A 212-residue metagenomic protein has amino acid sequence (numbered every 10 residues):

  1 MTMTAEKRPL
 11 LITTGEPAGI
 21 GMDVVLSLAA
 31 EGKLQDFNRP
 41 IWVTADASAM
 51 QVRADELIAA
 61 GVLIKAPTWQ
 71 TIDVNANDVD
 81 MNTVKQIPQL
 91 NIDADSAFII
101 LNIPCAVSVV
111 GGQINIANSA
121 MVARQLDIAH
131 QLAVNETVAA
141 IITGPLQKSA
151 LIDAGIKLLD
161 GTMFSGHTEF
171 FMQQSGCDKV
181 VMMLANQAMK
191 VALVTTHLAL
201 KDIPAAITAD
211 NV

Functional and structural regions predicted by a protein language model:
T2-F164, I203-V212: Contiguous, glycine/small-aliphatic-enriched amphipathic segments in soluble metabolic enzymes
P40, A140, K179-V181, K190: Proline-centered loop/turn at the N-terminus of a beta-strand
P88, L184-N211: Ligand-binding beta-strand-loop-alpha-helix segment within the catalytic cores of soluble metabolic enzymes
I103-A106, V180, A185-A188: Flexible glycine-/small-residue-enriched beta->alpha junction loops that bind anionic phosphate/pyrophosphate groups
H130, H167, H197: Histidine-centered active-site/metal-ligand motif
D153-V181: Glycine/threonine-rich beta-strand-loop-alpha-helix active-site module that forms ligand/phosphate-binding
